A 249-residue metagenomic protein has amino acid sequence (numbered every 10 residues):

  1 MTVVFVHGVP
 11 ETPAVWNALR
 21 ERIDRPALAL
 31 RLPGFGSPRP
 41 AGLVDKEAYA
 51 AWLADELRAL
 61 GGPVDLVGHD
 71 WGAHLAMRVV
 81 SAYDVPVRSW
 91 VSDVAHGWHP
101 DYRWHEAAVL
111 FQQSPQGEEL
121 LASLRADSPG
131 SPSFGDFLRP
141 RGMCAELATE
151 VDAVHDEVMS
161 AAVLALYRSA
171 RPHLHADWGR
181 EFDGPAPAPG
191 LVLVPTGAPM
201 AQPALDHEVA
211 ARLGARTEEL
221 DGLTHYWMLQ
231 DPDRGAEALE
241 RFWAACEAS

Functional and structural regions predicted by a protein language model:
M1, A248-S249: Actinobacteria-biased recognition of intrinsically disordered, low-complexity terminal regions
T2-H7: Short beta-strand element of the alpha/beta-hydrolase
P10, A14-V15, L28, P33-V67 (+3 more regions): Flexible "cap/lid" subdomain of the alpha/beta-hydrolase fold that forms the substrate-access gate
V15-R25: A short, Lys/Arg-enriched amphipathic alpha-helix followed by its capping loop at the start of a domain
L223-A236: Catalytic histidine-centered segment of alpha/beta-hydrolase-like enzymes
